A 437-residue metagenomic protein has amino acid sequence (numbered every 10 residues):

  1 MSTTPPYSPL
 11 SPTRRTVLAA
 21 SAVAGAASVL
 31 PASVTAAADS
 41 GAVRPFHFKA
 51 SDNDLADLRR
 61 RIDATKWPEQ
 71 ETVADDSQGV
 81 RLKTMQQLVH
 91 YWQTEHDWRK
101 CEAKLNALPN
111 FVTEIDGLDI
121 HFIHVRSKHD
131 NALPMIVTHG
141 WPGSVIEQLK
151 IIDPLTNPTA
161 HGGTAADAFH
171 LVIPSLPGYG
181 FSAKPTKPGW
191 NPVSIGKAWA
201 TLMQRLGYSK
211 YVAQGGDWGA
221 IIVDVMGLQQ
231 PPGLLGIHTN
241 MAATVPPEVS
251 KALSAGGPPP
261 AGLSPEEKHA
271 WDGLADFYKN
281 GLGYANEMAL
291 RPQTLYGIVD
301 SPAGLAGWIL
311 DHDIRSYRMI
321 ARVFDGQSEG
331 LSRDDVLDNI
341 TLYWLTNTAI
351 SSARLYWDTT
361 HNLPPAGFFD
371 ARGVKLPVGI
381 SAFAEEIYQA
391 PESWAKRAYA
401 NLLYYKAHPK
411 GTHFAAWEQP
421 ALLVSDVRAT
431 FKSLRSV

Functional and structural regions predicted by a protein language model:
M1-P12: N-terminal secretory signal peptides
T16-T35: N-terminal export signals
D54-R126, D335, W344-N347, S351-A366: Non-catalytic accessory segments flanking enzyme active sites
K100, I146, L176-W190, D224: Glycine-rich "HGGG/HGxG" loop immediately N-terminal to the catalytic nucleophile of the alpha/beta-hydrolase
A132-G140: Short beta-strand element of the alpha/beta-hydrolase
S194-Y211: Conserved acidic catalytic loop of the alpha/beta-hydrolase fold
K210-S250: Conserved hydrolase catalytic core segment
E287-V437: C-terminal subdomain of alpha/beta-hydrolase-fold enzymes, centered on the catalytic histidine and its supporting
